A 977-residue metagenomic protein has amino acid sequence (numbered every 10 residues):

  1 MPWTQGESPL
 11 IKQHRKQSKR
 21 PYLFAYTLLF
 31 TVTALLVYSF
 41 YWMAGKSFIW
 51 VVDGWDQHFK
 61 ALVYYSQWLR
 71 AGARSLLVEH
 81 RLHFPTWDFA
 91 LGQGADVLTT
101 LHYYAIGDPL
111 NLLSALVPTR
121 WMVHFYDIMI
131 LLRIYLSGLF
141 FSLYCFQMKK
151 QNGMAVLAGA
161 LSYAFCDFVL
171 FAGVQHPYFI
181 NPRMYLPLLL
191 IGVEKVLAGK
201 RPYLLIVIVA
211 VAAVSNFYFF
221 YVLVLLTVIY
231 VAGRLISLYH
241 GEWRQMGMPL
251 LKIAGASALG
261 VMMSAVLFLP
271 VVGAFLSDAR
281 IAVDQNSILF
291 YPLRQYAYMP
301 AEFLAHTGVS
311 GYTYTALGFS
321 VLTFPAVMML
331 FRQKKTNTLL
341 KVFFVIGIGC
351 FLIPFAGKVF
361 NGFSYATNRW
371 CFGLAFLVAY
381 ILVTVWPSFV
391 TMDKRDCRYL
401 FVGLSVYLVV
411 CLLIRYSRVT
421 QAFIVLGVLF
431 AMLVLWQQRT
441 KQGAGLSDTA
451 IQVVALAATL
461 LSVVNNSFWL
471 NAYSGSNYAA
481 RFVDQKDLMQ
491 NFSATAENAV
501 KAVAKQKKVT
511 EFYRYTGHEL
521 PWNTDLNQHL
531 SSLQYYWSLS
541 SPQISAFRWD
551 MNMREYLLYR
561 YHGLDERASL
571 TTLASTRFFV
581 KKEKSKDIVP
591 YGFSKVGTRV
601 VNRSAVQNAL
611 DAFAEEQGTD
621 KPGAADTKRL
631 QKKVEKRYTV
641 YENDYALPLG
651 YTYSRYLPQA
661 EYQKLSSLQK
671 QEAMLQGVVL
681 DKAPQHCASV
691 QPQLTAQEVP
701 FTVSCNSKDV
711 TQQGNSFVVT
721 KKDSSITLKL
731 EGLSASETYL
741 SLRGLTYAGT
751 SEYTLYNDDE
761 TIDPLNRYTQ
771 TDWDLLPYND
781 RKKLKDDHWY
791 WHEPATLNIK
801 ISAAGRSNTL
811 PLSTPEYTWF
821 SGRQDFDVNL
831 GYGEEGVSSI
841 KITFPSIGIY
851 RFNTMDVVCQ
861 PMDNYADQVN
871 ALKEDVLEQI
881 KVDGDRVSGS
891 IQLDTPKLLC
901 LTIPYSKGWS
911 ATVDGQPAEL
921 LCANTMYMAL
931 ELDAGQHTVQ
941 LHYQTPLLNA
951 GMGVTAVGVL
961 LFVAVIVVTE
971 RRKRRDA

Functional and structural regions predicted by a protein language model:
M1-M43, M248, K252, M432 (+3 more regions): Start-transfer (signal-anchor) and selected internal transmembrane alpha helices of multi-pass inner/ER membrane
L10-K19, T695-A977: Active-site-proximal, structured, solvent-exposed surfaces of multi-pass membrane proteins that position macromolecular
F30, I134-M148, G153-L238, P249-V272 (+3 more regions): Membrane-embedded helix bundles of polyisoprenyl
T33-F141, L161-R183, F275-R280, I288-S310 (+4 more regions): Membrane-interface coil-to-helix junctions
D56-F59, V63-W68, G72-S75, P249-I253 (+5 more regions): Periplasmic/ER-lumenal interhelical loops and adjacent helix-loop junctions in multi-pass membrane proteins
L91-Q93, T99-Y103, L461-K486, A502-A574 (+6 more regions): Extracytoplasmic/lumenal acceptor-recognition loop(s) of multi-pass membrane glycoenzymes
L110-A115, Q528-Q659, Q663-E672, Q676-P700 (+3 more regions): A cross-kingdom signal targeting lumenal/periplasmic-facing segments of multi-pass membrane and secretory-pathway
F219, L339-F355, N361-N491, I799-I801 (+1 more regions): Contiguous transmembrane helix-bundle modules in multi-pass membrane proteins
